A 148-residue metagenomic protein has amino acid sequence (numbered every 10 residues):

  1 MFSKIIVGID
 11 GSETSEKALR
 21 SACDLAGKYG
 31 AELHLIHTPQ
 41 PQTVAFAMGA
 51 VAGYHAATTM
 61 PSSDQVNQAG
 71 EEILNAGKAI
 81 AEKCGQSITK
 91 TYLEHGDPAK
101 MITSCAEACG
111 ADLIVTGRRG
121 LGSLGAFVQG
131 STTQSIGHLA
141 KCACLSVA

Functional and structural regions predicted by a protein language model:
S3-A57, T89: Small/aliphatic-rich secondary-structure junction motif
G8, E94, G117: Conserved residues at the C-terminal ends of beta-strands
A31-E32, Q86, A111, C142: Short glycine/serine/threonine/alanine-rich loop segments
H55-E72: A short acidic, glycine-rich active-site loop that binds or catalyzes chemistry on phosphate/adenosine moieties
N75-I114: Structural beta-alpha unit
K100, S104-A148: Gly/Ser-rich helix-loop-strand patches that form or flank binding pockets for ribonucleotide-derived cofactors
